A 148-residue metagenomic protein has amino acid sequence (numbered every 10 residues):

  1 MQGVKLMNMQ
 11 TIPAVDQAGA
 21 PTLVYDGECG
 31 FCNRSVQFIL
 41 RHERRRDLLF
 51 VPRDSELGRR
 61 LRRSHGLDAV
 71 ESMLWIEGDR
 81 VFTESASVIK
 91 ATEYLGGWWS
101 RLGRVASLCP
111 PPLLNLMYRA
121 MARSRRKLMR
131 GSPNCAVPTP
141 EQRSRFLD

Functional and structural regions predicted by a protein language model:
Q2-Q17, T83: Replace "small metal-dependent catalytic modules" with "small catalytic or cofactor-binding modules
I12-H42: Local sequence-structure signature of Cys/Sec-based thiol-disulfide redox active-site neighborhoods
G19-A20, D47, A69-V70: A structure-centric signal for secondary-structure junctions around beta-strands
Y25, V51, S107: Active-site-adjacent beta-strand anchor residues
R41-R45, F146-L147: Short cysteine/histidine-rich zinc-coordinating motifs and their immediately flanking basic loops
R45-G58: Thiol-based oxidoreductase modules, predominantly thioredoxin-like and allied folds used for disulfide exchange
E56-D148: Thiol/selenol-based redox catalytic cores and closely related redox-interacting motifs
